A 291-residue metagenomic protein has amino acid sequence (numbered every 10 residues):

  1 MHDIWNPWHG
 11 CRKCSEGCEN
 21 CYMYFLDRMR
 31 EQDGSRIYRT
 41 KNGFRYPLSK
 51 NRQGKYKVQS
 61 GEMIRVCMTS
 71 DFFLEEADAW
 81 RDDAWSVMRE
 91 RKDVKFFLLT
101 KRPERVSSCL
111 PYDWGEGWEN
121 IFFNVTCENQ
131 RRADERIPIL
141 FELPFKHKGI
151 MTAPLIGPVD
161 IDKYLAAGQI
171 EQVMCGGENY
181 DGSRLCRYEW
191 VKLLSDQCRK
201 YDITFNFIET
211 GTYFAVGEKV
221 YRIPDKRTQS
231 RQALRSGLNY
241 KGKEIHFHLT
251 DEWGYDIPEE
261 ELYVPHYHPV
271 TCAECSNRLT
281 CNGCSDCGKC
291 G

Functional and structural regions predicted by a protein language model:
M1-I121, Q130-A133, V159-I170, C287-G291: Conserved Radical SAM active-site core
D3-H9, D162-G291: Auxiliary Fe-S-binding modules of radical SAM enzymes
C18, V66, L98, L140 (+3 more regions): Conserved, mostly hydrophobic/aromatic
S70, R102-E104, C127-N129, P154-I156 (+2 more regions): Active-site-proximal loop/turn and secondary-structure-junction residues that shape catalytic pockets, frequently
W80-V87, R136-I139, W190-L194: A general structural detector for well-ordered alpha-helical segments in enzyme core domains, enriched
R89-K92, P144, K192, R199: Anion (oxyanion) recognition and catalysis
F96, I121-F123, K148, F205: Hydrophobic/aromatic residues located in beta-strands of well-ordered beta-sheets within soluble catalytic
V125-N129, F141-A166, I170-Q172, G177: Histidine/lysine/aspartate-rich catalytic loop segments that bind and position anionic ligands
